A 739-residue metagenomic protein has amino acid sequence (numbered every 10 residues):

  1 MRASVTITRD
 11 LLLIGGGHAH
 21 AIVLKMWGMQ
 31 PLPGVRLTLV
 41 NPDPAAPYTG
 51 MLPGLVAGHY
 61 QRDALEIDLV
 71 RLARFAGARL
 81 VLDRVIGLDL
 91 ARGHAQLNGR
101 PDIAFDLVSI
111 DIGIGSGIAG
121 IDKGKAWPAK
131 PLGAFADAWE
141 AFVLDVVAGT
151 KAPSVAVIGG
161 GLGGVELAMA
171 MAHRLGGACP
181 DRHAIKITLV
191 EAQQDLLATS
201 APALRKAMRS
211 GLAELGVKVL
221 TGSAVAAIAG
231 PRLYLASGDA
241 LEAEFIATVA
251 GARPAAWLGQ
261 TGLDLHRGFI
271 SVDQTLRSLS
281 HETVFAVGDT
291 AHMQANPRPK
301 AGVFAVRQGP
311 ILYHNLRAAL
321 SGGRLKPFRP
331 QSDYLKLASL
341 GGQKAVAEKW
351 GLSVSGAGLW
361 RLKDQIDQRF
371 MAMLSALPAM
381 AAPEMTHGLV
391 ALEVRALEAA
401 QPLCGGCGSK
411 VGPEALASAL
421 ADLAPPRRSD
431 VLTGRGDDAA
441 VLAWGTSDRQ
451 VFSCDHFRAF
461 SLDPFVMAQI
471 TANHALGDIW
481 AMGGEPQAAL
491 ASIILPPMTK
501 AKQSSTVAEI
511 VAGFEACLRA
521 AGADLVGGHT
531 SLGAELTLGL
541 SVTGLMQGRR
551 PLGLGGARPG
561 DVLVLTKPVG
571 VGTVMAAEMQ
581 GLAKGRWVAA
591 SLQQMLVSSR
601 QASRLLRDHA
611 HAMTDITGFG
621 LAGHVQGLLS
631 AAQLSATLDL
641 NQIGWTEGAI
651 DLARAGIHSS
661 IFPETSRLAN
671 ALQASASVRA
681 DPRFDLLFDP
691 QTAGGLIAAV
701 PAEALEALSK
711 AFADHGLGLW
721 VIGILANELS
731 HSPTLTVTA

Functional and structural regions predicted by a protein language model:
R2-R79, E166-S200: Beta1-alpha1 glycine-rich phosphate/pyrophosphate-binding loop at the start of Rossmann-like nucleotide-binding domains
R2-R9, G77-A156, A247: FAD-binding core/adjacent interface of flavoenzyme oxidoreductases
L80-R92, I103, H173-Q274: A Rossmann-like FAD-binding core segment of flavoenzymes
G124-K151, R232, A240-R307: FAD-site-proximal beta/loop scaffold in flavoenzymes
G268-F285, R329, A345-V346, G351 (+1 more regions): FAD-binding beta-loop-beta segment adjacent to the flavin cofactor pocket
T290-S339: A conserved FAD-binding loop/helix module that cradles the flavin
G342-R395: C-terminal auxiliary extensions adjacent to catalytic cores
L389-A739: Helix-biased detector of long, well-ordered alpha-helical tracts
